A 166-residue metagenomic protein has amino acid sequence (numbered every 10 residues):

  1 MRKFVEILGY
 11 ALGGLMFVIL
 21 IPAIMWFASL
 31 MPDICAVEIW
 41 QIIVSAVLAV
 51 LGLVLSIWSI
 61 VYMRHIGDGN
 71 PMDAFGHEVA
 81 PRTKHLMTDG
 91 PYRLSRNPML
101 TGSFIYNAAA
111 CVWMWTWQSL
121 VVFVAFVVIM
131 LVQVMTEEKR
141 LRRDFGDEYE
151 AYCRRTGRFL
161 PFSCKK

Functional and structural regions predicted by a protein language model:
M1-D89, T101-K166: Membrane-anchoring alpha-helices and their flanking helix-loop junctions
L94-T101: Histidine-centered phosphotransfer motif of kinases
